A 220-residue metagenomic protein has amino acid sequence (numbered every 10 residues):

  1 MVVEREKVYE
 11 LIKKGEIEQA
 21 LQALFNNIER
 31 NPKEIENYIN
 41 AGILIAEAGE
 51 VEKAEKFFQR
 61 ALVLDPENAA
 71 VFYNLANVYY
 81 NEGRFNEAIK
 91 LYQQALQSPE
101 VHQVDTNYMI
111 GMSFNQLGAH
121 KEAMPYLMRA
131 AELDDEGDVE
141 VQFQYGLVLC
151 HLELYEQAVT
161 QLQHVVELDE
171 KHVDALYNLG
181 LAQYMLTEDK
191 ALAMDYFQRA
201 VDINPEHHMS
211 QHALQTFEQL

Functional and structural regions predicted by a protein language model:
M1, I35-E36, A69-A70, H102-D105 (+3 more regions): Helix-start (N-cap) detector for alpha-helical repeat units in TPR-like alpha-solenoids, especially tetratricopeptide
Y9, I43, N77, M112 (+3 more regions): Residue-level recognition of tetratricopeptide repeat
I12, A46, Y73, Y80 (+3 more regions): Position-specific recognition of the canonical hydrophobic site in helix A of tetratricopeptide repeat
G15, G49, G83, G118 (+2 more regions): Residue-level detector of the short coil/turn that links helix A to helix B within each tetratricopeptide repeat
R30, L64, S98-P99, L133-D134 (+3 more regions): Structural marker of alpha-solenoid helical repeat scaffolds
